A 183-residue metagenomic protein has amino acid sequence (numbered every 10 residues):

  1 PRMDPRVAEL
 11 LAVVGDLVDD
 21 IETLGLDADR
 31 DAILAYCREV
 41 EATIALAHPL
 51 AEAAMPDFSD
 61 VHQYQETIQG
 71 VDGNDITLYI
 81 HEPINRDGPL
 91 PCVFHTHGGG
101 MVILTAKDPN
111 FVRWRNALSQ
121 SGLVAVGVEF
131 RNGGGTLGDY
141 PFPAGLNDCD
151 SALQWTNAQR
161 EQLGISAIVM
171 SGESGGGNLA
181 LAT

Functional and structural regions predicted by a protein language model:
P1-I80: A glycine/proline-hinged amphipathic helix-loop "lid/cap" segment that gates access to hydrophobic ligand pockets
L78-P89: Short beta-strand-to-loop junctions in surface cap/lid or active-site-entrance loops
P89-G100: Short beta-strand element of the alpha/beta-hydrolase
C92, G122-E129: A fold-wide structural signal in alpha/beta-hydrolase
A106, N110-A117, V126-A167: Catalytic nucleophile-loop/oxyanion-hole region of alpha/beta-hydrolase and closely related hydrolase-like folds
L118, T183: Aromatic pocket-lining residues of Rossmann-like dinucleotide-binding sites
G172, G176, A180: Gly/Ala-rich beta-loop-alpha elbow adjacent to hydrolase catalytic centers
